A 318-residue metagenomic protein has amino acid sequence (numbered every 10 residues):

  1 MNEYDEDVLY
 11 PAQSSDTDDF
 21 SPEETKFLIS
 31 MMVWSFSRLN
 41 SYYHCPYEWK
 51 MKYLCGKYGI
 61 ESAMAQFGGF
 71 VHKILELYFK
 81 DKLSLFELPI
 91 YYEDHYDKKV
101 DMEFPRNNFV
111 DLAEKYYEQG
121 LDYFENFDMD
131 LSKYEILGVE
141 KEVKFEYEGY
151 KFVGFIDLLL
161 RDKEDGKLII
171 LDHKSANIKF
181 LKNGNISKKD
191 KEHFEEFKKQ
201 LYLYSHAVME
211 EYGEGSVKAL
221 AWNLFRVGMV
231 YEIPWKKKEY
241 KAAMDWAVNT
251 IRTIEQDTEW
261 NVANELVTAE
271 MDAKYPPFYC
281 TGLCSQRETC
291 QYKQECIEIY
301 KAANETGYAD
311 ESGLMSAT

Functional and structural regions predicted by a protein language model:
M1-S21, T25, E295: Accessory/regulatory regions of helicases
M31, P46-G59, Y96-V100, I178-I186 (+1 more regions): Short amphipathic alpha-helical segments and their helix-coil junctions
S37, G59-Q66, E270-C280: Structural motif
L39-L83, E140, Q286: Nuclease catalytic cores
A63, F67, L112, Y116 (+1 more regions): Hydrophobic (often cysteine-bearing) scaffold residues that line and stabilize catalytic clefts of nucleotide/cofactor
I74-E142: A non-catalytic, helix-rich entry segment at domain boundaries
Y134, K141-N249: Mg2+/Mn2+-dependent nuclease catalytic core
F194, L203-T318: Metal-dependent nuclease catalytic regions and adjoining charged, substrate-binding loops involved in nucleic-acid end
